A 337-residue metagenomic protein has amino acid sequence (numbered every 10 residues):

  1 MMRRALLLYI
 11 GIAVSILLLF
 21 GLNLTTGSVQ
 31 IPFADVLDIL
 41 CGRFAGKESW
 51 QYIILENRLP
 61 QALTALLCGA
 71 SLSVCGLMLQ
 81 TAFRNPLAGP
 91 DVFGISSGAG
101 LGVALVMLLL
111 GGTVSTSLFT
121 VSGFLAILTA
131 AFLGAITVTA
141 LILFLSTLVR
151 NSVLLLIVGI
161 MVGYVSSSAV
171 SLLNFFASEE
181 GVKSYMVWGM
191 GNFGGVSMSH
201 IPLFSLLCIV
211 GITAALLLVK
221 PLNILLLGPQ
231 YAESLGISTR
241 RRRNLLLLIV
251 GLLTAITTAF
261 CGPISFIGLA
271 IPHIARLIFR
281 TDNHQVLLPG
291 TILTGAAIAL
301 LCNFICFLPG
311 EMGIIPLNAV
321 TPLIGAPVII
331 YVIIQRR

Functional and structural regions predicted by a protein language model:
M1-R337: Alpha-helical transmembrane segments in inner-membrane proteins
